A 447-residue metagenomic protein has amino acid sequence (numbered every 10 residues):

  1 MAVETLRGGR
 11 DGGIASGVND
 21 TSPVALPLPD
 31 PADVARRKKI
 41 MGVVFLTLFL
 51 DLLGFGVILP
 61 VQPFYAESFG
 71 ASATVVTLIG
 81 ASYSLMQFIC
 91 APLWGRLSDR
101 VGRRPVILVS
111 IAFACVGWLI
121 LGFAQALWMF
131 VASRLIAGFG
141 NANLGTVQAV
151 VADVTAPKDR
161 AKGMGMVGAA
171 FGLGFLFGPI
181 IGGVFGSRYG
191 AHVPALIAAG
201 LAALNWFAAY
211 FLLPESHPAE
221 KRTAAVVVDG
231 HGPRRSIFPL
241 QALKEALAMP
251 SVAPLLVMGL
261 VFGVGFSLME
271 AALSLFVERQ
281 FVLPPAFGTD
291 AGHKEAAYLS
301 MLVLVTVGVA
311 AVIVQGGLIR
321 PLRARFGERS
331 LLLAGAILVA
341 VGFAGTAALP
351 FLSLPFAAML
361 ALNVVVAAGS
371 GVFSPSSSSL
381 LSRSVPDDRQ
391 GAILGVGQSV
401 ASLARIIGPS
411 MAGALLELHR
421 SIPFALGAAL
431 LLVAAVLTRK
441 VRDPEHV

Functional and structural regions predicted by a protein language model:
P23-R37, S216-L256: Juxtamembrane intracellular "pre-TM" segments in multi-pass secondary transporters
G70, G102, F123-W128, L349-S353: Helix-breaking motifs and short loop linkers at transmembrane-helix boundaries and internal kinks in secondary membrane
F88-Q125: Conserved MFS/SLC helix-loop-helix module at the cytosolic interface between two early adjacent transmembrane helices
A91-V101, I313-E328, L416: Helix-to-loop junctions at the C-terminal end of transmembrane segments in multipass secondary transporters
P105-I120, A199, S330-G345: Structural signature of the two symmetry-related core transmembrane helices
S133-G172: Cytoplasmic helix-loop-helix junction between adjacent transmembrane helices in 12-TM secondary transporters
V167-F211: Helix-loop-helix hairpin linking two adjacent transmembrane segments in secondary transporters
S330-S377: C-terminal transmembrane helical hairpin of 12-TM major facilitator-type secondary transporters
